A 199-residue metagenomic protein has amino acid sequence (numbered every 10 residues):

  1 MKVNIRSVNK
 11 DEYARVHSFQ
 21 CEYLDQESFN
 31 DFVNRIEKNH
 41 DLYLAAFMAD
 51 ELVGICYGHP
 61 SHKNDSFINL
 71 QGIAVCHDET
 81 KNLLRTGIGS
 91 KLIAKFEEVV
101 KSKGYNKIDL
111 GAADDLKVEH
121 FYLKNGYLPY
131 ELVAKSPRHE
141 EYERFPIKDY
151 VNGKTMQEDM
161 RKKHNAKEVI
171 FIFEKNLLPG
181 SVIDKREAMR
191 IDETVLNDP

Functional and structural regions predicted by a protein language model:
S7-Y13, H17-T80, S90-I93, N176 (+1 more regions): Acetyl-CoA-dependent GNAT
D31-V33, N152-H164: Short, P/G- and charge-enriched loop/turn segments at secondary-structure junctions
D41, A166-F173: Short hydrophobic/aromatic beta-strand or adjacent loop that forms the aromatic wall/cage of a ligand/substrate-binding
G54, E131-A134: A structural microfeature
N82-E98, K124: Conserved acetyl-CoA-binding loop-helix of GNAT-fold acetyltransferases
V100-A112: Conserved GNAT acetyl-CoA-binding A-motif
D109-E119, K135-R144: Conserved beta-strand-loop-alpha-helix junction that forms the acyl-donor binding cleft
L123-L132: Conserved acetyl-CoA-binding loop of GNAT-fold acetyltransferases
